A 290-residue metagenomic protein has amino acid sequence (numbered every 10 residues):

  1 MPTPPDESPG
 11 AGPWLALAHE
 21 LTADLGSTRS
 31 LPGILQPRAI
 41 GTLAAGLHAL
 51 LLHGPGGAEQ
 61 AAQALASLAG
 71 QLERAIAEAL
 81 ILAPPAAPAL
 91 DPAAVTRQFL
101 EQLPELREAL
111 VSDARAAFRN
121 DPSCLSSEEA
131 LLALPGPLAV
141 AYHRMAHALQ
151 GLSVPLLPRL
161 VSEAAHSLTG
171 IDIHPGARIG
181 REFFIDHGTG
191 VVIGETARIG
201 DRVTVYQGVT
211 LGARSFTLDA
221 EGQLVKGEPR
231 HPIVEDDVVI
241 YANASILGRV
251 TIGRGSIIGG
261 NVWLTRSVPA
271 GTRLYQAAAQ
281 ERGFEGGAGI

Functional and structural regions predicted by a protein language model:
M1-L160, A288-I290: Terminal amphipathic alpha-helical/low-complexity segments used for targeting or macromolecular assembly
H166-R282: Structural signal for interior beta-strand "rungs" in well-ordered beta-sheet cores of soluble enzyme domains
R282-A288: Short, charged, intrinsically disordered terminal tails
